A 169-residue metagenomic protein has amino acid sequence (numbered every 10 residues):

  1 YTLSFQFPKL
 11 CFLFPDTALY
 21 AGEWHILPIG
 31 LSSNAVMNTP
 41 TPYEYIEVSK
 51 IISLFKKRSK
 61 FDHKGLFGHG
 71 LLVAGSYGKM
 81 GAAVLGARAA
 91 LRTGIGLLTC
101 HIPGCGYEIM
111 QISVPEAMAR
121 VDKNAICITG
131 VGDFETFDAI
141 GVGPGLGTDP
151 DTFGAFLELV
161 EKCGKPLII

Functional and structural regions predicted by a protein language model:
Y1-Q6: Conserved phosphate- and dinucleotide-binding cores of soluble alpha/beta proteins, encompassing both enzyme active
F7-I169: Small-residue (G/A/S/T)-rich helix-start motifs and N-terminal tracts that mark the onset
